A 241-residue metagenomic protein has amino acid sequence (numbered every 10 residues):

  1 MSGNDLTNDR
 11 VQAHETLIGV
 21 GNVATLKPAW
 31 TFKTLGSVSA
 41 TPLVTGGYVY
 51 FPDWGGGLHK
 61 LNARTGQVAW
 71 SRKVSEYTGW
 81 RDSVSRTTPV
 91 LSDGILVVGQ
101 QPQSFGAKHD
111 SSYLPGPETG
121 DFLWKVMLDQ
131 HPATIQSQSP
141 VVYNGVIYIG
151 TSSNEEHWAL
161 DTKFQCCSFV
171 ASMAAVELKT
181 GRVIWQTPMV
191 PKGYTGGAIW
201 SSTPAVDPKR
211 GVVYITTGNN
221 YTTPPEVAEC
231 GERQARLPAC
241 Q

Functional and structural regions predicted by a protein language model:
M1-L6, L35-G57, W80-S112, P132-Q165 (+3 more regions): Repeat-blade elements of multi-bladed beta-propeller folds
M1-P28: Blade/loop signatures of beta-propeller domains
R10-H14, G55, N62-A63, E226: Short, glycine/acidic-enriched capping/hinge loops at junctions between secondary-structure elements
I18-G21, D53-A69, K73-V74: Beta-propeller domains
V23-A24, N62-T65, G116-T119, E177-T180: Short loop/turn segments that connect beta-strands within beta-propeller blades
K27-A29, Q67-S71, D121-K125, I184-W185: A structural motif specific to WD40 beta-propellers
K33, N62-T65, K73, M127 (+2 more regions): Short clusters of small/polar residues that mark proteolytic maturation junctions
K73-W80, V126-H131, V183-G197: Surface-exposed loop and turn segments in beta-propeller and other repeat-based domains that flank or scaffold
